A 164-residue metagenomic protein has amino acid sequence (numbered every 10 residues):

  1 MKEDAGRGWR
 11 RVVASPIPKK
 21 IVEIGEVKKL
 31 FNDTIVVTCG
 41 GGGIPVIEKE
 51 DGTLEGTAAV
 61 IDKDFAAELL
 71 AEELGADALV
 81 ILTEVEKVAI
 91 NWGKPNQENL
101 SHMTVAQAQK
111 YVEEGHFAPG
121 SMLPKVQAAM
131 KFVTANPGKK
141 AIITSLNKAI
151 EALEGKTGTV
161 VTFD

Functional and structural regions predicted by a protein language model:
M1-D164: C-terminal catalytic "cap/lid" subdomain
